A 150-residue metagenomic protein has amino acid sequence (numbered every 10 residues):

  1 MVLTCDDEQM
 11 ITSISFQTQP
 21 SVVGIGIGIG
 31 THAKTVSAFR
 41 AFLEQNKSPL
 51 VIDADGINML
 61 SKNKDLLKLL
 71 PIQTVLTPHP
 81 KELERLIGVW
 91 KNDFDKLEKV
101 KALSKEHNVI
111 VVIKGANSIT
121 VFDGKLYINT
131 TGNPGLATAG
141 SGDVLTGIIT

Functional and structural regions predicted by a protein language model:
M1-T131: Glycine-rich phosphate/dinucleotide-binding loop and adjoining beta-alpha-beta core of small-molecule
R85, T138-T150: Short, small-residue alpha-helix embedded
I128-G140: Short pre-catalytic strand/loop immediately N-terminal to key active-site residues, enriched for Gly-Thr
